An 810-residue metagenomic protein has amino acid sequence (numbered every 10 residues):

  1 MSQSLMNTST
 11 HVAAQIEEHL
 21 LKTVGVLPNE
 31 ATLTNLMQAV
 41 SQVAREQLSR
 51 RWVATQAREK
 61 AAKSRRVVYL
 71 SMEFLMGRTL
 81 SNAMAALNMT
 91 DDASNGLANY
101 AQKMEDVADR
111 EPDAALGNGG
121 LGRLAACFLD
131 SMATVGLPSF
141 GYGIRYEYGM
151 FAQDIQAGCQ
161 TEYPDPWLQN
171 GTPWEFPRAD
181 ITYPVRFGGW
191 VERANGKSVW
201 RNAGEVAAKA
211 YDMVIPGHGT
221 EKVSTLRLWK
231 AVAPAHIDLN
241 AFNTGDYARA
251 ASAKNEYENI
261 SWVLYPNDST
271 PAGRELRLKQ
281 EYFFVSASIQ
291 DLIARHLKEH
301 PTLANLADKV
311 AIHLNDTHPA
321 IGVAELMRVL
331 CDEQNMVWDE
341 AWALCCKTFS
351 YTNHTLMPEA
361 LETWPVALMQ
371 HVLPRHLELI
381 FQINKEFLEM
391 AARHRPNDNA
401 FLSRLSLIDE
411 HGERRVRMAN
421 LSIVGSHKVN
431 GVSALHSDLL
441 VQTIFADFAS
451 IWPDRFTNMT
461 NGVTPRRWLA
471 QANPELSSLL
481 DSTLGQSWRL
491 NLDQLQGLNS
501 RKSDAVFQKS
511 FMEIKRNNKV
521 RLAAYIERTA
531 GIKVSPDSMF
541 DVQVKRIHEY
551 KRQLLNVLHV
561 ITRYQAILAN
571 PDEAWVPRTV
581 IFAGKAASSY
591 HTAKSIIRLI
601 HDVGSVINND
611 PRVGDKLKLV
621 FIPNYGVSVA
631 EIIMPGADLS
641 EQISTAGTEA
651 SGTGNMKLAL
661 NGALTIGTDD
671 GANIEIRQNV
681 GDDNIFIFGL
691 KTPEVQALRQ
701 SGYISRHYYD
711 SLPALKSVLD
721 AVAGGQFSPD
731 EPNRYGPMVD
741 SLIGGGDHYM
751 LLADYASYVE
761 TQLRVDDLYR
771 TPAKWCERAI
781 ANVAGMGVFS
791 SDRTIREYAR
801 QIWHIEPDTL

Functional and structural regions predicted by a protein language model:
M1-L810: A conserved ligand/cofactor-binding region detector
